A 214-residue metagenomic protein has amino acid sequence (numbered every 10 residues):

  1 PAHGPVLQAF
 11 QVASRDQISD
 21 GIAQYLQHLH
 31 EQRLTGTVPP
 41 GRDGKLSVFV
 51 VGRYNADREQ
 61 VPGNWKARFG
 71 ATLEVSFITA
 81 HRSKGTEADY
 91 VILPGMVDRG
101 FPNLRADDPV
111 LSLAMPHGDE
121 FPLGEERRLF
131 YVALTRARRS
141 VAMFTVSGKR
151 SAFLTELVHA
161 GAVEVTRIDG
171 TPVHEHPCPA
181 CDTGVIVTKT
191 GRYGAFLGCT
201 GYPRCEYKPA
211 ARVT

Functional and structural regions predicted by a protein language model:
P1-A71: Helicase P-loop NTPase motor core
H3-V6, L73, T86-Y90, A137-S140: Short glycine-/polar-rich loops that comprise or flank the Walker A/P-loop and associated switch/sensor motifs
S76-V110: A short beta-strand element within the Helicase C-terminal
V97-G170: C-terminal accessory regions
E175, F196, Y202: Residues immediately within or flanking Cys/His clusters that coordinate Zn2+ in small zinc-binding modules
C178-C181, C199: Short cysteine-rich clusters marking metal-coordination/redox-active sites
K189-L197: Short linker/helix segments within small regulatory modules
P203-T214: Short metal-binding segments enriched for Cys and/or His
